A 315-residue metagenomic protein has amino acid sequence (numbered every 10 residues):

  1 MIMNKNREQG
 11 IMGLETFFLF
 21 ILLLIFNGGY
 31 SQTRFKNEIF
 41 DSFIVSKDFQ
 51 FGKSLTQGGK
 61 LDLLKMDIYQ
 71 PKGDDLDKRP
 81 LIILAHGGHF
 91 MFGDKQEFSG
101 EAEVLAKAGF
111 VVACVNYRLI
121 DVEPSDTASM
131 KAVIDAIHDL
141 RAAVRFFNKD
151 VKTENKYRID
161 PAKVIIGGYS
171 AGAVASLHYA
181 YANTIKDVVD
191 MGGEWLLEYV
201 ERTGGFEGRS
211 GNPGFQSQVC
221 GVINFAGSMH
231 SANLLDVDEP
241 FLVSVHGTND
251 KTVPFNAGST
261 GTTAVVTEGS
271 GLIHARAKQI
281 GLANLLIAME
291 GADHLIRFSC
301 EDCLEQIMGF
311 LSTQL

Functional and structural regions predicted by a protein language model:
Q32-D77: N-terminal cap/lid segment of alpha/beta-hydrolase-fold proteins
D77-G88: Short beta-strand element of the alpha/beta-hydrolase
Q96-V115: Short amphipathic alpha-helix adjacent to the substrate-entry channel of hydrolases
M130-E154, H178: Alpha/beta-hydrolase active-site loop
N155-G168: Alpha/beta-hydrolase fold nucleophile elbow
G168-G172, S176: Gly/Ala-rich beta-loop-alpha elbow adjacent to hydrolase catalytic centers
L197-I280: The feature captures the conserved acid-bearing segment of alpha/beta-hydrolase catalytic domains
T267, G271-L315: C-terminal catalytic histidine-bearing segment of alpha/beta-hydrolase fold enzymes
